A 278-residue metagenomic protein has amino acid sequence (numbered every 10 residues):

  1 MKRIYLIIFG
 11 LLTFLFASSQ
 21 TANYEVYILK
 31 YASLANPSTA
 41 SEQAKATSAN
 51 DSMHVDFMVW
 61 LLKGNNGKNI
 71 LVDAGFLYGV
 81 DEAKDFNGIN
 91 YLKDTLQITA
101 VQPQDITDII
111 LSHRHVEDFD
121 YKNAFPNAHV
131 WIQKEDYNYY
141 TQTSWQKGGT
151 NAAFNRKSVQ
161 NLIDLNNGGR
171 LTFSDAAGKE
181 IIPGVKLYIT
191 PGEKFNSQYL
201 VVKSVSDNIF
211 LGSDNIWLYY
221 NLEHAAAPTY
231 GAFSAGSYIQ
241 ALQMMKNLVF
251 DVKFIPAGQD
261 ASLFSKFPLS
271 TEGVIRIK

Functional and structural regions predicted by a protein language model:
M1-A22: Bacterial Sec-dependent N-terminal signal peptides
Q20-V26, K63-N69, G178-K186, S204-I209: Beta-strand-turn-beta hairpins that frame and shape the catalytic cleft of phosphate-ester-processing enzymes
K30-D94, Y199-I216: Conserved beta-strand hairpin/beta-sheet module of binuclear metal-dependent hydrolase folds, prominently
L71-A74, T107-H113, I132-Q133, T190-G192 (+3 more regions): Active-site neighborhood of phospho(di)ester-bond hydrolases with catalytic His/Asp-centered motifs
D85-I132, D251: Active-site metal-binding motif and surrounding structural segment of the metallo-beta-lactamase
F86, S197, V201-K278: Cap/insert and terminal regions of metallo-dependent hydrolase folds
I89-K93, A124, H129-K134, Y188-E193 (+1 more regions): Short, electropositive alpha-helical surface patch
T95-V101, D105, E135-I189, F233-V252: Metallo-beta-lactamase
